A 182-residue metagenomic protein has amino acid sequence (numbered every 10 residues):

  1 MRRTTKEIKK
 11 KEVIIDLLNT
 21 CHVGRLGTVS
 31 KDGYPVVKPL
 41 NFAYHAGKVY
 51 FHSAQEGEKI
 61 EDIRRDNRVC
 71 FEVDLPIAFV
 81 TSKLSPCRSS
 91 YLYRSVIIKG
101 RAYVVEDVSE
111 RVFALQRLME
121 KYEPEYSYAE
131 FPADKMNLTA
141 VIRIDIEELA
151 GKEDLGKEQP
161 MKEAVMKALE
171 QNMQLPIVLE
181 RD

Functional and structural regions predicted by a protein language model:
M1-R25: Short, basic/aromatic recognition patches
R2-T5, A78-D182: Charged, gly/pro-rich active-site loop segments
I15, E58-E61, D66-F71: Anion-coordinating catalytic cores for phosphoryl-, nucleotidyl-, and glycosidic chemistry
C21-Q55, F71, S82: Short beta-strand segments
H22, K38, H45-G47, R65-V69 (+2 more regions): A generic structural signal for short beta-strands and their flanking turns/coil linkers
K31, A54-E56, D74-P76, R101 (+1 more regions): Histidine- and/or cysteine-centered catalytic micro-motif in compact active-site loops
D66, C70-K83: Conserved short loop/helix modules at catalytic or binding sites in compact beta-alpha or helix-hairpin-helix contexts
